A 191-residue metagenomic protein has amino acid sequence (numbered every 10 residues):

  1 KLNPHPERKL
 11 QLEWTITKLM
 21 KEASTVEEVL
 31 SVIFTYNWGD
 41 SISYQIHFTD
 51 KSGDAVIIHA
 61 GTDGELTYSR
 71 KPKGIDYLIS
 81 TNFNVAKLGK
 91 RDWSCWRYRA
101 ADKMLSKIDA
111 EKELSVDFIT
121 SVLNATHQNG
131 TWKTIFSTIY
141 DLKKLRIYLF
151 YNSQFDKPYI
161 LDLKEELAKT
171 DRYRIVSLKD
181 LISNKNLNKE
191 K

Functional and structural regions predicted by a protein language model:
K1-F34, G39-K191: C-terminal, well-structured catalytic/ligand-binding subdomain of enzymes
